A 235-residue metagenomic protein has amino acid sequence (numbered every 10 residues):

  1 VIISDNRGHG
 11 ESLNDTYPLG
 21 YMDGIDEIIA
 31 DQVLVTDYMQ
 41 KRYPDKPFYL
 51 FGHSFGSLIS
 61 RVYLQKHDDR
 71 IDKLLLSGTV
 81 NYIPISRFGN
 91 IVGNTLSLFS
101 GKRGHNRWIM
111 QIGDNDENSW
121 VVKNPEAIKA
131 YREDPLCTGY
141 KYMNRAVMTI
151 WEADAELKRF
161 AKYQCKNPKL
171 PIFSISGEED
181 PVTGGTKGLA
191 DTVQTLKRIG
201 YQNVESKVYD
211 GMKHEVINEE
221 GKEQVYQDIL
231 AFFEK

Functional and structural regions predicted by a protein language model:
V1-D15: Conserved alpha/beta-hydrolase
Y21-Q40: Alpha/beta-hydrolase active-site loop
Y43-S54: Alpha/beta-hydrolase fold nucleophile elbow
G52-V62: Glycine-rich nucleophile elbow surrounding the catalytic serine of serine-hydrolase chemistry
S60-Y142: Alpha/beta-hydrolase-fold enzymes
S174-S176: Short beta-strand/loop motif that positions the catalytic acidic residue of the alpha/beta-hydrolase fold
P181-D191: Conserved alpha/beta-hydrolase "acid-adjacent" motif
I199, N203-K235: Catalytic active-site module of serine/aspartate enzymes centered on a nucleophile-bearing elbow/loop
